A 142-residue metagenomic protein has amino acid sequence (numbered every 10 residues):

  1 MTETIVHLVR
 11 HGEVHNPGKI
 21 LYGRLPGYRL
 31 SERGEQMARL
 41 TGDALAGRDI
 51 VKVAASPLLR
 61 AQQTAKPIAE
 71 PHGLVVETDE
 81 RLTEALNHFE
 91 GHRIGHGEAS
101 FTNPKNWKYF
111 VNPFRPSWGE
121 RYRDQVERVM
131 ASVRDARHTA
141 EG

Functional and structural regions predicted by a protein language model:
M1-L8, R24-L30, L86-A99: Phosphate-binding glycine-rich loops and adjacent basic patches that engage nucleotide phosphates, nucleic-acid
E3, Q62, M130-G142: Active-site-adjacent alpha-helix immediately C-terminal to a catalytic or transition-state-stabilizing loop
T4, V9-T78, V126-V129: Active-site-proximal alpha-helix that buttresses catalytic centers in soluble enzyme cores
L21, Q36, G91-H92, R137-A140: Surface-exposed beta-strand edges and their flanking turn/coil or helix-capping segments
E70-M130: Phosphate-handling substructures
